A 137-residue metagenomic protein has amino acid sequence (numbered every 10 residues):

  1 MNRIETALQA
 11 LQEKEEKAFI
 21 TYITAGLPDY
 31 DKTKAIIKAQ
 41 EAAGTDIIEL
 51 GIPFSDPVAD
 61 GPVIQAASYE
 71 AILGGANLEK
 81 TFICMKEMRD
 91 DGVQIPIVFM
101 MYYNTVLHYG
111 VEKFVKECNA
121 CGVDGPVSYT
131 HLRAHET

Functional and structural regions predicted by a protein language model:
M1-I20: N-terminal amphipathic alpha-helix/helix-capping segment at the start of soluble metabolic enzymes
T24-G26, P53-S55, Y102-N104: Active-site beta-loop-alpha junctions enriched in small/polar residues
L27-A39, G75-K80, E112: Glycine-rich anion/phosphate-binding loops
A39-I47: Catalytic domains of carbohydrate-active enzymes, especially glycoside hydrolases
E49-A76: Glycine-rich, proline-tolerant flexible connector loops at the mouths of alpha/beta enzymes
S68-P126: Active-site beta->alpha loop and helix N-cap motifs at the rims of alpha/beta catalytic domains
T130-T137: Conserved small/polar residues in nucleotide/adenosyl-binding loops
